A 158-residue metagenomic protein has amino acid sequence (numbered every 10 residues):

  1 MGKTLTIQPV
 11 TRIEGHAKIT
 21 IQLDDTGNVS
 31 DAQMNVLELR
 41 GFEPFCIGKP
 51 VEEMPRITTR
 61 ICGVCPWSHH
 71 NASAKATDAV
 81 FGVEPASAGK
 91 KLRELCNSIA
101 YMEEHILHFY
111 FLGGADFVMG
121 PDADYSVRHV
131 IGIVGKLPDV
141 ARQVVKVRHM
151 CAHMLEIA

Functional and structural regions predicted by a protein language model:
M1-A158: Catalytic cofactor-binding cores of redox enzymes
